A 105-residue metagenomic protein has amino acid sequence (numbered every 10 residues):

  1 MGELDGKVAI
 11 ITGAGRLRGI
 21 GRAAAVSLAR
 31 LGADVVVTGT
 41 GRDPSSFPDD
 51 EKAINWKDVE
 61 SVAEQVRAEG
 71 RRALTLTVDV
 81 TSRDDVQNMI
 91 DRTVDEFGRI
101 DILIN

Functional and structural regions predicted by a protein language model:
G2-G98: Short-chain dehydrogenase/reductase
D101: Conserved acidic residues
